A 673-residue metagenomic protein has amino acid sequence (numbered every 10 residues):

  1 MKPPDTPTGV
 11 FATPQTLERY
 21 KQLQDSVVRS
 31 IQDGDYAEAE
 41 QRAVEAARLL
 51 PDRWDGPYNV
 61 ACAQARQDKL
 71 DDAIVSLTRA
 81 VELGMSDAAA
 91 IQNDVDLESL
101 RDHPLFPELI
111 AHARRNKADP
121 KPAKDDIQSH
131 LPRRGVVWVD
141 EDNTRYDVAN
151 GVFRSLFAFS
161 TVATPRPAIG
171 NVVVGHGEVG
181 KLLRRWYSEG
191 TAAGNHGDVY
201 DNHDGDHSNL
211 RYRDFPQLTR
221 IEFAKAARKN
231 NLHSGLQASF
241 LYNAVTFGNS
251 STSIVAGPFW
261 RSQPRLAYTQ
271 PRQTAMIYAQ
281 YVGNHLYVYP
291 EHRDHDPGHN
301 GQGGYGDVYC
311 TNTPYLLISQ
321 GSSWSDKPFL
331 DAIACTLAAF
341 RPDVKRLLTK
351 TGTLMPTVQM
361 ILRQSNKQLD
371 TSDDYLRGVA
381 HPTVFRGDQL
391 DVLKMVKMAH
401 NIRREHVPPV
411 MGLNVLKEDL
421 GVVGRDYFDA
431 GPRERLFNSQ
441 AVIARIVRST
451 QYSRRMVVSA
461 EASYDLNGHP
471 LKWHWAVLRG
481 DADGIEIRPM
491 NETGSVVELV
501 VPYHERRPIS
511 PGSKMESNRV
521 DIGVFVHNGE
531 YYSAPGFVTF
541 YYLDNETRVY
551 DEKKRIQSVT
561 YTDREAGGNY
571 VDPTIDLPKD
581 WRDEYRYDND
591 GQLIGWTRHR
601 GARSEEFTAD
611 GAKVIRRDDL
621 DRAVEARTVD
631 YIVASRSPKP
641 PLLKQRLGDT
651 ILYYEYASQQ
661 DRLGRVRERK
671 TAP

Functional and structural regions predicted by a protein language model:
K21, D55, A89-A90: Start-of-helix register in tetratricopeptide repeats
P120-P328: Long, solvent-exposed N-terminal ectodomains/accessory regions that are displayed to the extracellular/lumenal milieu
I169, G180, S533-A672: Extended alpha-helical scaffolding regions
L413, G421-R425, E434-R448, G468 (+4 more regions): Low-complexity "stalk/linker" and mucin-like segments enriched in Ser/Thr/Pro/Ala/Gly
